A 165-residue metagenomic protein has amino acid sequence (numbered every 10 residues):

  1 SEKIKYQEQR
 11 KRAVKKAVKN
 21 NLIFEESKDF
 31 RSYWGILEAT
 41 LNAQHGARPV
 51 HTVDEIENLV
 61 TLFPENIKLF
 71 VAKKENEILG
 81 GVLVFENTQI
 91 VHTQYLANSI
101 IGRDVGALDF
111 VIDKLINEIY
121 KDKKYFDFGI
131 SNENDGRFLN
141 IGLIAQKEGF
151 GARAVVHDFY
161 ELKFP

Functional and structural regions predicted by a protein language model:
S1-G102, I119: A conserved beta-strand-loop-helix scaffold within acyl/acetyltransferase catalytic domains
N66-F164: Aromatic (often tryptophan-rich) hydrophobic motifs at membrane interfaces
